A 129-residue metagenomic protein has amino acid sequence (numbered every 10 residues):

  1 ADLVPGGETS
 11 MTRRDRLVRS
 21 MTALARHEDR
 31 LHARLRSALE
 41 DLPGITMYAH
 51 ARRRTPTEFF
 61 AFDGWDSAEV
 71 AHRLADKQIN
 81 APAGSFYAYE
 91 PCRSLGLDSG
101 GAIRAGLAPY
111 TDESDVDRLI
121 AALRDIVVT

Functional and structural regions predicted by a protein language model:
D2-D66, V70: Conserved small-domain helix->loop->beta segment predominantly found in fold-type I
M21, A83-G84, L107: Generic secondary-structure boundary/loop-capping signal
R53, Y87-A88: Conserved beta-strand edge residues that scaffold enzyme active sites
A71-N80, Y89-T129: PLP-dependent enzyme catalytic core of the Aspartate aminotransferase-like
